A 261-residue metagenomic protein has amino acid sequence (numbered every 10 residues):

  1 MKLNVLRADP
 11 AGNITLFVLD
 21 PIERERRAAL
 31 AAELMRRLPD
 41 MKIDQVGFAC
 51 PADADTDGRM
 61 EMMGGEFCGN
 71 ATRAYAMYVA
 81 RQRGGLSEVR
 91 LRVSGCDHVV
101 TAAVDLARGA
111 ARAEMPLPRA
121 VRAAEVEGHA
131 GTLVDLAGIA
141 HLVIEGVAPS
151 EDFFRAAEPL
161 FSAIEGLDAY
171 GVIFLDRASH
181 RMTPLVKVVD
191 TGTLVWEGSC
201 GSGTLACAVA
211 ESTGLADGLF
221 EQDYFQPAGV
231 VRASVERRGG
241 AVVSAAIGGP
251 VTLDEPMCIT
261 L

Functional and structural regions predicted by a protein language model:
M1-G109, A120, T132-D135, A140-L261: A glycine-rich beta-to-alpha transition motif near the start of alpha/beta enzyme domains, typified by
A113-M115: Internal, conserved structured core segments that host functional sites
A123-E125: Long, charge-rich C-terminal accessory regions
